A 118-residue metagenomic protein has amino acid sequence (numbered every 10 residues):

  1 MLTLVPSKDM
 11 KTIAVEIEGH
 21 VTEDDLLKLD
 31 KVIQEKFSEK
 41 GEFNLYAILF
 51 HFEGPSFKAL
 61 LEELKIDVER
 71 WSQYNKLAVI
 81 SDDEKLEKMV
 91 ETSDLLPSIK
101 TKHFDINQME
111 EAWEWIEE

Functional and structural regions predicted by a protein language model:
L2-E118: Amphipathic, Lys/Arg-enriched alpha-helical "gate/interface" segment within cytosolic domains that mediates
